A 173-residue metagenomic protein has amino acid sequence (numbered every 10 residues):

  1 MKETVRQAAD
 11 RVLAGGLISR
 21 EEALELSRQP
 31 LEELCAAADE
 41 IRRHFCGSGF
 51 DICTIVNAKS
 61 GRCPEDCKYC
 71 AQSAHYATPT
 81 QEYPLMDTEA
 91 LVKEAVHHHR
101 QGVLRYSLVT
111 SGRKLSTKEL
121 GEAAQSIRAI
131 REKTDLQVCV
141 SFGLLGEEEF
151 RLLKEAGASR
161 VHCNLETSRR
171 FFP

Functional and structural regions predicted by a protein language model:
M1-P64: Flexible, acidic/Gly-rich N-terminal and inter-domain linker regions that tether and position cofactor-handling modules
L13-A14, E22-E25, Q29, Y69-A71 (+2 more regions): Non-transmembrane, interaction-prone segments in cytosolic or luminal domains
G15, A38, C67, L108 (+1 more regions): Conserved, mostly hydrophobic/aromatic
G16, R42-F45, A71, A95 (+2 more regions): Structural signal for hydrophobic packing residues in well-ordered secondary-structure cores of soluble enzyme domains
E32-A37, A74-H75, V96: Proteins enriched for Cys/Gly/acidic motifs involved in redox and nucleic-acid/cofactor modification
A36-E40, C63-S73, A158-R160: Short, charged low-complexity intrinsically disordered segments located at boundaries of structured domains
C46-A90: Canonical Radical SAM [4Fe-4S] cluster-binding loop centered on the CxxxCxxC motif and its immediate flanking residues
Y76-P173: Conserved Radical SAM active-site core
